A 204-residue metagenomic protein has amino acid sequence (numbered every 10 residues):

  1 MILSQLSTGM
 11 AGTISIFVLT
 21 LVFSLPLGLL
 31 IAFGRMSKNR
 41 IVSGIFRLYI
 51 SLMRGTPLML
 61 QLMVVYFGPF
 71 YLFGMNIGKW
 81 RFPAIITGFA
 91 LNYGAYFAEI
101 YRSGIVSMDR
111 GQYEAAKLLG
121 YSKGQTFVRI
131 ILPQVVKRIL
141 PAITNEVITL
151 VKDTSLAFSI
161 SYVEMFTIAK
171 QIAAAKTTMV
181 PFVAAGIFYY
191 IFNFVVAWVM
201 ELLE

Functional and structural regions predicted by a protein language model:
M1-E204: Transmembrane alpha-helices and adjacent helix-loop boundaries
